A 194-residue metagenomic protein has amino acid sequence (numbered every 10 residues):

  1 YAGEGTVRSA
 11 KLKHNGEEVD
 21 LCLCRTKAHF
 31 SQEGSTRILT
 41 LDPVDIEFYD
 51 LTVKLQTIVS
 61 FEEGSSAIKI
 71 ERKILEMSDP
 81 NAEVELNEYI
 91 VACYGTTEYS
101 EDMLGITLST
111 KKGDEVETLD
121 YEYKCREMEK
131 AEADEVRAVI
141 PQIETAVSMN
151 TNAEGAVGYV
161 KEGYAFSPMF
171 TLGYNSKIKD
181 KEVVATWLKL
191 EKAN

Functional and structural regions predicted by a protein language model:
Y1-N81, E85: Extended, loop-rich substrate-binding clefts of extracytoplasmic carbohydrate-active enzymes
G3, H14, Q32, E62 (+6 more regions): Intrinsically disordered, low-complexity segments enriched in small/polar residues
V19-L21, E117, F166: Short, isolated positions in well-ordered beta-strands
L21, P43-I46, P80, M103 (+3 more regions): Short linear motifs in intrinsically disordered/low-complexity regions
A28-F30, V59, T97, S109 (+1 more regions): Assembly/interface hotspot detector across virion components, adhesins/toxins, and nucleic-acid enzymes
L39-L41, T110, T118, A165: Short linear proline/tyrosine/threonine-rich motifs used for host-factor recruitment and membrane trafficking/assembly
V53-L55, G64-L119: Acidic (Asp/Glu-rich), glycine- and aromatic
V91-T96, L119-N194: Beta-strand-rich recognition/accessory modules
